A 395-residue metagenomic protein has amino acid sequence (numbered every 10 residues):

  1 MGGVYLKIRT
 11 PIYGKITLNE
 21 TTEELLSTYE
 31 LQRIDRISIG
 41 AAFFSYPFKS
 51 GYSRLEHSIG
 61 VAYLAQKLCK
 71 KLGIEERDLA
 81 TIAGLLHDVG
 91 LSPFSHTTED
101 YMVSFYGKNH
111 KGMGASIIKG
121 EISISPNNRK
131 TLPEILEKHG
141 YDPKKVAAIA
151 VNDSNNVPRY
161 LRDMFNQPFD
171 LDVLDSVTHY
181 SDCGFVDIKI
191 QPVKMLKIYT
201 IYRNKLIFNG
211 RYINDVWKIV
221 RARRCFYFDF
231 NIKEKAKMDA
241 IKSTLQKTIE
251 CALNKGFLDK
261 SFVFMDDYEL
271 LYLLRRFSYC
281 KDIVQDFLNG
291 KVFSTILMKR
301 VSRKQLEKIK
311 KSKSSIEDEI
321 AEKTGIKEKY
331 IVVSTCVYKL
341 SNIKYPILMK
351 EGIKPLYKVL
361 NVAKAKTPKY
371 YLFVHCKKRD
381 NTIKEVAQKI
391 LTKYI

Functional and structural regions predicted by a protein language model:
M1-L79, L91-I395: Histidine-centered, transition-metal-coordinating active-site segments
A80-L85: Short alpha-helical catalytic segment bearing the HExxH-like zincin motif of zinc-dependent metalloproteases
D88: Histidine-anchored nucleotide/phosphate-binding helix
